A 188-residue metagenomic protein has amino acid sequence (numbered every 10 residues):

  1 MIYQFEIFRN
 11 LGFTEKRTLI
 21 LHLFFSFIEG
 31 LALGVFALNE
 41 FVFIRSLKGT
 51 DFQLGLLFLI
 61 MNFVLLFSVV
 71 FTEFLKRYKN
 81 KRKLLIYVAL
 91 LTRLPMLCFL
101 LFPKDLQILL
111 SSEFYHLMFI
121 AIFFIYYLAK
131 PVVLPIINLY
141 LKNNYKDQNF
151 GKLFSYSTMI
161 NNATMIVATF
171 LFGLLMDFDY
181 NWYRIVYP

Functional and structural regions predicted by a protein language model:
I2-L75, R82-L100, S155, N161: Helix-loop boundary and gating motifs at the non-cytosolic
L19, L23, G55, E113-F124 (+1 more regions): The feature captures the transmembrane alpha-helix scaffold of multi-pass secondary transporters
F27, P95-M96, F102, I108-V133: Hydrophobic core of transmembrane alpha-helices in multi-pass small-molecule transporters, especially MFS/SLC-type
L38-S46, E73-R77, L100-L110, M165-P188: Transmembrane alpha-helix termini and helix-breaking/packing motifs in multi-pass membrane transporters
N39, V69-F71, V132-Y140, L171: Transmembrane alpha-helix boundary/hinge residues in polytopic small-molecule transporters
K48-G49, K79, L141-K146: Short helix-loop-helix connector
F52, R82, H116-L117, Q148-G151 (+1 more regions): Residues that define the loop-to-transmembrane-helix transition and helix capping in multi-pass membrane transporters
Y126-M159: Cytoplasmic helix-loop-helix junction between adjacent transmembrane helices in 12-TM secondary transporters
